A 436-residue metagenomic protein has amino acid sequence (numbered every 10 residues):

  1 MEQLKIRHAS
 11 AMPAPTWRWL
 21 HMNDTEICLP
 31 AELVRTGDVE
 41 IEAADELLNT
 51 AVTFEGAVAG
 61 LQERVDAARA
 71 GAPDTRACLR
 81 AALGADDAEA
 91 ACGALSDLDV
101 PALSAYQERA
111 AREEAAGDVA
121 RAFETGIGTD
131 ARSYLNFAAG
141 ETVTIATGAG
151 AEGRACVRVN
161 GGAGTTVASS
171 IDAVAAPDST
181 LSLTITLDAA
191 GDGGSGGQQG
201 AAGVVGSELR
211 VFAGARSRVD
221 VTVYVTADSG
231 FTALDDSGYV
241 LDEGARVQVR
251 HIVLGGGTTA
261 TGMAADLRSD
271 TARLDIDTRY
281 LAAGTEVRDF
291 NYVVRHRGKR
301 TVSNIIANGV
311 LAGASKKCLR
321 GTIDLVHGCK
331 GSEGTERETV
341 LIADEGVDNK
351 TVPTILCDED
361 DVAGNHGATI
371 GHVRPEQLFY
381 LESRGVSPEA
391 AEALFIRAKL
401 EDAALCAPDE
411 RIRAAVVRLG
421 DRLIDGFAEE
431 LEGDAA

Functional and structural regions predicted by a protein language model:
M1-A138: Long, low-complexity, mixed-charge
E2-A9, R35, A90, A94-L98 (+5 more regions): Conserved beta-strand/loop scaffold segments within soluble protein domains that form the structured core and edges
